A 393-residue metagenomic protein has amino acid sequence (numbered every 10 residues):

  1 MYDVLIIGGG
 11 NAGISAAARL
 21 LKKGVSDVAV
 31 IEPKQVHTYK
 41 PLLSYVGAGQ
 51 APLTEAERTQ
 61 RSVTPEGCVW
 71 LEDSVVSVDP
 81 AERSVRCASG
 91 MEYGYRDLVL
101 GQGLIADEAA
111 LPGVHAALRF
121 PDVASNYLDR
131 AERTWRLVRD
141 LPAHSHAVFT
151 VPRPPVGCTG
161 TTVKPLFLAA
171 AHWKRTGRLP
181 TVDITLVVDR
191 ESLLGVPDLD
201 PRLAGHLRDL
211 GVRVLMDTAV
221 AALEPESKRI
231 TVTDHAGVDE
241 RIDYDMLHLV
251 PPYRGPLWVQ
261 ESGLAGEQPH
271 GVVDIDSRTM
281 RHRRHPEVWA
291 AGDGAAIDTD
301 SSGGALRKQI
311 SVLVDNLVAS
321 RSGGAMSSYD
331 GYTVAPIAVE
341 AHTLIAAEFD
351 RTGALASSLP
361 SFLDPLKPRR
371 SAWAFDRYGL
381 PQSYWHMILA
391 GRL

Functional and structural regions predicted by a protein language model:
M1-V69, R153-P197: Beta1-alpha1 glycine-rich phosphate/pyrophosphate-binding loop at the start of Rossmann-like nucleotide-binding domains
C68-K164, L168-G177, G237, H248: FAD-binding core/adjacent interface of flavoenzyme oxidoreductases
C68-V78, V85, Y93, K174-G271 (+1 more regions): A Rossmann-like FAD-binding core segment of flavoenzymes
A110, H115-A143, D243-K308: FAD-site-proximal beta/loop scaffold in flavoenzymes
P154-H172, G303-V312, L344-A347, R351: Short, electropositive alpha-helical surface patch
G271-V288, V339-G353, S357-L359: FAD-binding beta-loop-beta segment adjacent to the flavin cofactor pocket
A291-V339: A conserved FAD-binding loop/helix module that cradles the flavin
A346-L393: C-terminal auxiliary extensions adjacent to catalytic cores
